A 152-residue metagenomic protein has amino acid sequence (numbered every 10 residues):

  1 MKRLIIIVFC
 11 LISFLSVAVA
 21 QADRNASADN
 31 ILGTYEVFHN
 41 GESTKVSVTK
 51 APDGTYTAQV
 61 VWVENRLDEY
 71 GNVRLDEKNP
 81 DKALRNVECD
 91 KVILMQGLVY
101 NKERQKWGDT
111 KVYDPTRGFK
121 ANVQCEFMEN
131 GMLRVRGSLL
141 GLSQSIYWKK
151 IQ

Functional and structural regions predicted by a protein language model:
L4-L15: Sec-dependent N-terminal signal peptides
Q21-T34: N-terminal helix-cap/turn-to-beta initiation motif at the start of protein domains
L32, F38, S43-Y113, G118-N122: Central antiparallel beta-sheet cores of small beta-barrel/beta-sandwich binding domains
T55, G131-M132: Structural motif
V61, S138, I151: Surface loops and adjacent helix of pleckstrin homology
D114-R117, N122-E126, M132-S145: Short, exposed beta-strand-loop hairpins at the edges of beta-sheets in extracellular/periplasmic proteins
